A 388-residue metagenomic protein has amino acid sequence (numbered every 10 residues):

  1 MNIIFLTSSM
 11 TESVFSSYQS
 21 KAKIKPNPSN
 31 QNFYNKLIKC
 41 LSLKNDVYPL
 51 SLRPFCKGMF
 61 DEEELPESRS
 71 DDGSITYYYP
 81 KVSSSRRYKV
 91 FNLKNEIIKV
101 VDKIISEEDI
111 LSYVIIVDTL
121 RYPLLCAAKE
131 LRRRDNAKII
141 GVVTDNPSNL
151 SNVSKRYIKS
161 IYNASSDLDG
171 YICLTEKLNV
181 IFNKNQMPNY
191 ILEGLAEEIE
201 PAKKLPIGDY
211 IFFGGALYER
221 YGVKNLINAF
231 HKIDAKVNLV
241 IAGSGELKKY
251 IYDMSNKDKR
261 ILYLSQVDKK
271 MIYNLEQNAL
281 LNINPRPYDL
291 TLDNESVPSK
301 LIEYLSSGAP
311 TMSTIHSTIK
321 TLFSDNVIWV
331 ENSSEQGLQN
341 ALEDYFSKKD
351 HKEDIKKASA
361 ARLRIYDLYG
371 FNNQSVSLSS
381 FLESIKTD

Functional and structural regions predicted by a protein language model:
M1-E63, G170, N228-I233: N-terminal subdomain of nucleotide-sugar transferases
I4-L6, K203-Y221, L226-H231, L239-V240: Conserved donor-binding/catalytic core segment of Leloir-type glycosyltransferases
F33, T144, S148, I161-P201: Donor nucleotide-sugar binding/catalytic pocket of nucleotide-sugar-dependent glycosyltransferases
Y34-K39, P123-C126, E130-R134, D145-P147 (+1 more regions): Membrane-proximal helix-turn-helix segments that form the acceptor-binding/catalytic region of lipid-linked
K44, S333, K349-E383: A charged, aromatic-enriched C-terminal amphipathic alpha-helix characteristic of glycosyltransferases across folds
Y221, K270-I272, N284-E303, M312-L322: Nucleotide-sugar-dependent
K249-E276, L281: Nucleotide-activated donor-binding/catalytic signature segment of Leloir-type glycosyltransferases, i.e., the conserved
V327-Q336, D344-H351: Conserved acidic donor-binding segment of nucleotide-sugar-dependent glycosyltransferases
